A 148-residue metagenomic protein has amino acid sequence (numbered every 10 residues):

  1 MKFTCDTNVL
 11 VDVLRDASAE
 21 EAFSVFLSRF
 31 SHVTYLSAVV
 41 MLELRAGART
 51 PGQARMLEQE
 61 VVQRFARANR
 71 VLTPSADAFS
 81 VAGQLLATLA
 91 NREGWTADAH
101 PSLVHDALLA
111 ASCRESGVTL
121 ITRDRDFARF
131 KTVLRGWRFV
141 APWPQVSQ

Functional and structural regions predicted by a protein language model:
M1-S37, A46-R64, V146: Short, well-structured N-terminal submotif of metal-dependent ribonuclease cores
C5-D6, S37, P101-L103, D124 (+1 more regions): Histidine- and aromatic-rich ligand-binding microenvironments
D6-T7, L44, A82, C113: Generic structural signal for small/hydrophobic residues in well-ordered secondary structure, especially within
L10, M41-L44, F127-A128: A generic structural signal for short hydrophobic patches within well-formed alpha-helices
S24-V25, E60-S80: Generic detector of contiguous secondary-structure segments
P51-R55, L89-A90, W137-A141: Short, hinge-like loop/turn segments at secondary-structure boundaries
R70-I121: Active-site neighborhoods of divalent-metal-dependent phosphate/nucleic-acid chemistry enzymes
A110-Q148: Acidic, PIN/NYN-like endoribonuclease modules and their adjacent C-terminal/linker elements
